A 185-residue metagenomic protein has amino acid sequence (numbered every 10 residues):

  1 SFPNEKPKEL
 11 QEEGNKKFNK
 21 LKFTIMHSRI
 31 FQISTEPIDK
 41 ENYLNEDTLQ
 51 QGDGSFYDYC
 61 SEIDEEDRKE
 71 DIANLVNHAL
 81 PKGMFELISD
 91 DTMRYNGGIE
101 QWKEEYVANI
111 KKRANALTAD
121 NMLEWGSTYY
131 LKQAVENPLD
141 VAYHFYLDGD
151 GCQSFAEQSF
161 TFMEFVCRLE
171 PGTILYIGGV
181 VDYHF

Functional and structural regions predicted by a protein language model:
S1-I25: Short, Lys/Arg-enriched N-terminal segments with co-localized hydrophobic residues within the first ~10-30 amino acids
F2, A79, Y106, I110 (+2 more regions): Hydrophobic, Leu/Ile/Phe/Ala-enriched alpha-helical segments that form helix-helix packing faces
P7, Q11-N15, S55, C60 (+2 more regions): Intrinsically disordered, low-complexity regions of eukaryotic proteins
Q11-E12, K22, D140, D148 (+1 more regions): Compositionally biased amphipathic helical and low-complexity segments enriched in hydrophobic
G14-K20, L131-K132, S159-E170: Intrinsically disordered, low-complexity boundary segments flanking structured domains
N19-Y59, L175-F185: Short, extreme N-terminal segment that most often corresponds to the first beta-strand
M26, F145-F185: Acidic, proline/glycine-rich low-complexity IDRs
G54-D150: Low-complexity, serine/threonine/proline-enriched polar segments
